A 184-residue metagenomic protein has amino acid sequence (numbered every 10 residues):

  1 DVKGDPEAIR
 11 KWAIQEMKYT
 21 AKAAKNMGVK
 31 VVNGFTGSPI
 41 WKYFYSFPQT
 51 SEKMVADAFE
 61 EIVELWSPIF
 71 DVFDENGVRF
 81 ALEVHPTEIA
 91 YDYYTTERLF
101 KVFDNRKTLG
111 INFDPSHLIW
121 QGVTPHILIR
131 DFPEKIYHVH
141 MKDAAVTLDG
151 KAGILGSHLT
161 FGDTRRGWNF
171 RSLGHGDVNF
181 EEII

Functional and structural regions predicted by a protein language model:
V2-G110: Active-site acidic/histidine proton-transfer and metal-coordination neighborhood in alpha/beta enzyme cores
K18, K22, G28-K30, S67 (+3 more regions): Histidine-acidic metal/acid-base catalytic patches
